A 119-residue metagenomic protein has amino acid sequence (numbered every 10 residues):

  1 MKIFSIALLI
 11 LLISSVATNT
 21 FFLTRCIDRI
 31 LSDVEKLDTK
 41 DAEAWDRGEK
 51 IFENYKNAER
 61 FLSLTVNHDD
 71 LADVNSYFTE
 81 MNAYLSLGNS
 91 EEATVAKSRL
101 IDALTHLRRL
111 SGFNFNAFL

Functional and structural regions predicted by a protein language model:
K2-T20: Hydrophobic membrane-insertion alpha-helices, especially the h-region of bacterial N-terminal signal peptides
S15-F22, E43, V66, L85 (+1 more regions): Non-transmembrane, amphipathic alpha-helical segments
L23-K40: Alpha-helical transmembrane signal-anchor/signal-peptide segments
D41-D46, L110: Juxtamembrane membrane-interface segments at transmembrane alpha-helix termini
A44, G48-I51, A93, L100: Solenoid-repeat scaffolds in large eukaryotic assemblies
E49-E91: Extracytoplasmic/periplasmic/luminal assembly and interaction segments in envelope/secretory/respiratory proteins
D73-L119: Structured, soluble extracytoplasmic/luminal domains of envelope-associated proteins
